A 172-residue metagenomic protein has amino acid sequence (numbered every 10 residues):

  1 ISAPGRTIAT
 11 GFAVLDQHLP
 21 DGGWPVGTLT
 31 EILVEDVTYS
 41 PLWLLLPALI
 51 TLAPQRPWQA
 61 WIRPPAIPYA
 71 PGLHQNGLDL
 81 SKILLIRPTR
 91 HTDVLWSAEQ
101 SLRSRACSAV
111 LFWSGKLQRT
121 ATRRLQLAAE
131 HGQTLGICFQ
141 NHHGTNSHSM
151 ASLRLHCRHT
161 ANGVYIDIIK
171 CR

Functional and structural regions predicted by a protein language model:
I1-W61, Q75-L80, C171-R172: Detector for small/aliphatic-rich hydrophobic stretches
L15, I32, I83, V110 (+2 more regions): Conserved RecA-like P-loop NTPase ATPase core
L44-A48, G72, S97, A121-L125 (+1 more regions): A short acidic, amphipathic alpha-helical/loop segment
W58-L117: Long, charge-dense
D79-S81, A106-C107, G132-L135, M150-L153 (+1 more regions): Short glycine-/polar-rich loops that comprise or flank the Walker A/P-loop and associated switch/sensor motifs
L102-N146, H159: A contiguous pocket-lining binding segment that forms or flanks enzyme active sites
Q140-R172: Phosphate-binding/switch region of NTP-binding enzymes
